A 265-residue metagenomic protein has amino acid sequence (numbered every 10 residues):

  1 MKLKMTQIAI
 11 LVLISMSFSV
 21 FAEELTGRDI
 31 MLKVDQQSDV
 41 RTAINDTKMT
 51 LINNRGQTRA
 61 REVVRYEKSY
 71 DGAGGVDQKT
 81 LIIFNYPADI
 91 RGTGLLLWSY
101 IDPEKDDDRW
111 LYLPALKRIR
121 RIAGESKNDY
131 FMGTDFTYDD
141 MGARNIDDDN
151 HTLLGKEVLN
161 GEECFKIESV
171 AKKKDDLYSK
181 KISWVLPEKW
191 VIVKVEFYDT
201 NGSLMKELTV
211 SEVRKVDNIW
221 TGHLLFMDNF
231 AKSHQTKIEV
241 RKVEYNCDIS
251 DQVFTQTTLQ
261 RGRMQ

Functional and structural regions predicted by a protein language model:
M1-I10: Bacterial N-terminal signal peptides that target proteins for export
S17-S19: N-terminal signal peptide c-region/cleavage motif recognized by signal peptidases
E23-A115: N-terminal mature ectodomain segment of secretory-pathway/periplasmic proteins
L32, N85, L96-W98, D108-Y112 (+2 more regions): Gly/Pro-enriched, hydrophobic low-complexity segments that function as extracytoplasmic propeptides/linkers
S69-Q78, G155-E163, V216-D217: Short, ordered beta-strand-loop transition motifs
G75, P103-E104, D149, D176-Y178 (+1 more regions): Short solvent-exposed loop/turn micro-motifs enriched in small/polar/acidic residues
A143-N150, K156-E157: Surface-exposed beta-loop interaction hotspot
M264-Q265: Short, solvent-exposed mixed-charge patches
